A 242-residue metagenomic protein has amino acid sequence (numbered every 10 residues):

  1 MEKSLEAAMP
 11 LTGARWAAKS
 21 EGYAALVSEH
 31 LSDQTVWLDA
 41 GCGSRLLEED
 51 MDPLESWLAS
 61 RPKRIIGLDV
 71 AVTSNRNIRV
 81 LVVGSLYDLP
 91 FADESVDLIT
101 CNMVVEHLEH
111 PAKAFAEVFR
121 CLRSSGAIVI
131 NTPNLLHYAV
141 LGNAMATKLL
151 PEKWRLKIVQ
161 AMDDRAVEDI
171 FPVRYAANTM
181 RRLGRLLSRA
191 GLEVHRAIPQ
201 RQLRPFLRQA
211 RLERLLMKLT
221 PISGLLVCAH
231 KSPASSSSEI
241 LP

Functional and structural regions predicted by a protein language model:
M1-H30: Class I SAM-dependent methyltransferase Rossmann-like catalytic core, especially the SAM/SAH-binding loop
S4-E6, V96, A161-D164: A short alpha-helix capping/helix-coil boundary motif
L11-T12, D39-A40, V167-I170: A short, structure-level motif marking secondary-structure boundaries and short turns
A14, G43-L46, V173-R174: Short histidine/acidic/glycine/proline-rich micro-motifs that form metal- and phosphate-coordinating active-site loops
R15-Y23, D50, H110, Y175-T179 (+1 more regions): Soluble or luminal CAZymes and related metallo-dependent hydrolases
H30, T35-V140, L226-K231: Conserved SAM-binding loop
A112-E117, A127-P233, L241-P242: S-adenosyl-L-methionine-dependent methyltransferase catalytic module, highlighting the catalytic core
